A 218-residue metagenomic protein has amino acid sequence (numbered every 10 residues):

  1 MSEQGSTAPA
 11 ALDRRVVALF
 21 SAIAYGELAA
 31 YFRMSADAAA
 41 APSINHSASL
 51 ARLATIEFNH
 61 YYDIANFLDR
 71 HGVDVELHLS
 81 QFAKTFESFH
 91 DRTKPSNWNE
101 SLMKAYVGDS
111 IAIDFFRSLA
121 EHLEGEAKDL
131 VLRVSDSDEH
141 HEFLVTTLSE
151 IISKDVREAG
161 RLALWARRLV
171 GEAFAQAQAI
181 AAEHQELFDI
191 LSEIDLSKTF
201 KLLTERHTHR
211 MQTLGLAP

Functional and structural regions predicted by a protein language model:
M1-H46, L50: Short, extreme N-terminal leader segments that mark the start of a protein/domain
S2-S21, Q81-A105, D155-E158, H184: Acidic/His metal-coordination segments adjacent to aromatic residues that form catalytic metal sites in metalloenzymes
L12-A22, I44-N59, S101-L102, G125-H140 (+1 more regions): Alpha-helical scaffold segments that form or flank carboxylate-/histidine-based iron centers
A24, L102-I113, T204-G215: Extended alpha-helical coiled-coil scaffold domains characteristic of the BAR superfamily
A30-A51, T93, D109-E126: Helix-loop segments that flank and shape redox-cofactor active sites
L53-S80, L148-I151: Conserved alpha-helical segments that form or flank metal/cofactor-binding pockets of metalloenzymes
R117-F174: A contiguous pocket-lining binding segment that forms or flanks enzyme active sites
E158-P218: Extended, helix-rich structural scaffolds rather than catalytic motifs
